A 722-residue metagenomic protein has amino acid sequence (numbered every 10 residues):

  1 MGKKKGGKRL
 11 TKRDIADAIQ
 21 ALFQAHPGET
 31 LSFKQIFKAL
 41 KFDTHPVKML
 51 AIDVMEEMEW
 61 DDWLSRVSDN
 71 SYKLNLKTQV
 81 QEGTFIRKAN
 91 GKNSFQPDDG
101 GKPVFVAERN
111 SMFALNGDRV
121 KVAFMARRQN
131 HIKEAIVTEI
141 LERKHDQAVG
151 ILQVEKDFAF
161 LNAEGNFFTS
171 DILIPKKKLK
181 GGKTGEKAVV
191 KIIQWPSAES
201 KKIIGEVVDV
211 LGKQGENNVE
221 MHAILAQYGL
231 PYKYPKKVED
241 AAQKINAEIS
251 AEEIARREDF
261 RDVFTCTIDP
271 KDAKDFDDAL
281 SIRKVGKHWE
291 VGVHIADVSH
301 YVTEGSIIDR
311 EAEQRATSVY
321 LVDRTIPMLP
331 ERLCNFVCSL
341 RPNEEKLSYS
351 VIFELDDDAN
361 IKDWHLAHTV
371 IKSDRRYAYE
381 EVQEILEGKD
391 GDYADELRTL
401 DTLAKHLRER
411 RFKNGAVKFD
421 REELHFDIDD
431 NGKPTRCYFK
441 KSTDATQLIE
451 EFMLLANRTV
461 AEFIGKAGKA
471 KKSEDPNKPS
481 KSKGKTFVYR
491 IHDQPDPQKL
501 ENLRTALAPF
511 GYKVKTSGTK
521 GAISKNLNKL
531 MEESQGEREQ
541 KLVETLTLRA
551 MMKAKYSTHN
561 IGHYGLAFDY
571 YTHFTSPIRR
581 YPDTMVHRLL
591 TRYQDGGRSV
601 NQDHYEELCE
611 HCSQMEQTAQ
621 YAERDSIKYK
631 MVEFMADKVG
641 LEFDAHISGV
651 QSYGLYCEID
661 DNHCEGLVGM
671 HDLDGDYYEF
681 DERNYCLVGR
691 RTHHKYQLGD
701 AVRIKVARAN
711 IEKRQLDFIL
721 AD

Functional and structural regions predicted by a protein language model:
G2-G292, S299-E344, R376, E384 (+3 more regions): Charge-lined substrate channels and their catalytic hotspots, especially those that engage the 3′ end of RNA
K38, V189, Q194-P196, K213 (+6 more regions): Electropositive polyanion-binding surfaces
K102-A107, F168-I174, H663-F680: A short macromolecule-binding patch
